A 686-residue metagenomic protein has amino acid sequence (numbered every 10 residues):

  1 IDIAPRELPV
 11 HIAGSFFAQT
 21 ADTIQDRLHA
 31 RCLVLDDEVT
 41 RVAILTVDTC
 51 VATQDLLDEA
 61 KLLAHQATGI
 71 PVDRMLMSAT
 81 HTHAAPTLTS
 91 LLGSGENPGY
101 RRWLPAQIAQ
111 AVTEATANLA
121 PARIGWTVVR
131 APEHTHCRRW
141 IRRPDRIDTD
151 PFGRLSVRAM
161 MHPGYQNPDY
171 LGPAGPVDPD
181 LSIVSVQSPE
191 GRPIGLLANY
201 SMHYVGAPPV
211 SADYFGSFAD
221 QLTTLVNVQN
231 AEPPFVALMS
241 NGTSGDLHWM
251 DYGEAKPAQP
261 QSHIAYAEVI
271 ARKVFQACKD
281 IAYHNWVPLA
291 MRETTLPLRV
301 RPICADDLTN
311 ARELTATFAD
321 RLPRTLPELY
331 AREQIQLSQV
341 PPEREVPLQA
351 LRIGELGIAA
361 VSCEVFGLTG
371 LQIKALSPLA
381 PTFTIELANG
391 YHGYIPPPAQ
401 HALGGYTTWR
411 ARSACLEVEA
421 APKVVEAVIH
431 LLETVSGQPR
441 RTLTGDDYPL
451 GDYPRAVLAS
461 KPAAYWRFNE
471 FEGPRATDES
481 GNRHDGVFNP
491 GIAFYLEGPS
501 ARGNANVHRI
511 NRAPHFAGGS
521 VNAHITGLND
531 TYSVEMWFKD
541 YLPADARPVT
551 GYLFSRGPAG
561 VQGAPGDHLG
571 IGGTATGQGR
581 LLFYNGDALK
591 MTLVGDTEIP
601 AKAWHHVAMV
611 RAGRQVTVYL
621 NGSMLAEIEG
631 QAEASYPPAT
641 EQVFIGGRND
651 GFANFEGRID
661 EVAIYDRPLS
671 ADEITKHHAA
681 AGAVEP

Functional and structural regions predicted by a protein language model:
I1-S78, T82-V236, G242-G253, P257-E268 (+2 more regions): Conserved beta-alpha junction segments in alpha/beta enzyme cores
D36-E38, G69, G175-D178, Q187-G191 (+9 more regions): Extracellular/periplasmic catalytic domains that process cell-envelope and extracellular macromolecules
T87-S90, H136-C137, W249-Y252, P397 (+4 more regions): Short, solvent-exposed loop/turn and secondary-structure capping segments
P121, P179-L181, G195, P234 (+10 more regions): Extracellular structured ligand-interaction cores
G445-G519, P543-G551, G557-P565, E633-A634 (+1 more regions): Extracytoplasmic low-complexity segments
A463-E472, Y532-L542, H606, F652-A681: Extracellular, beta-strand-rich glycan-interacting domains
V487-G518, E535-A544, H568-A634, N649: Extracellular glycan-interaction surfaces
I628-R658: Flexible glycan-contacting loops in extracellular carbohydrate-active proteins
